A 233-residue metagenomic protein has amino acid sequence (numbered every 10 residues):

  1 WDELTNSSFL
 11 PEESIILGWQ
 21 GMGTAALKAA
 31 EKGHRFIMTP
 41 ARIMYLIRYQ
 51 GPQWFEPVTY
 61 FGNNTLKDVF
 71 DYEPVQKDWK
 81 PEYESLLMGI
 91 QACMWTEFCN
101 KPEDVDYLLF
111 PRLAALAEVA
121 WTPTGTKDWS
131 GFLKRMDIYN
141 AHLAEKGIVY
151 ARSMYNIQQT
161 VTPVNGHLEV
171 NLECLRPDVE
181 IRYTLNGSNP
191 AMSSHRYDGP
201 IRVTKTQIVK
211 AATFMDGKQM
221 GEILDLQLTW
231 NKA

Functional and structural regions predicted by a protein language model:
W1-S14, W19-L168: Flexible, acidic glycine-rich loops studded with aromatic residues
P123, K127-A233: Short, compositionally stereotyped local motifs that mark structural "simplifiers"
